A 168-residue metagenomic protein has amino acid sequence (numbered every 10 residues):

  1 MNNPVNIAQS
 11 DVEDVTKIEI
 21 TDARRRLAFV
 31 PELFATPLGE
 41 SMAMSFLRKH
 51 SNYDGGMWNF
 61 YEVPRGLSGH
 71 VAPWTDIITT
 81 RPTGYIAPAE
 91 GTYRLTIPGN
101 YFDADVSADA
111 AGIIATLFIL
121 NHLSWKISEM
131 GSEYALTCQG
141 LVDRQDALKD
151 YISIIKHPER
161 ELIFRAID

Functional and structural regions predicted by a protein language model:
M1-S51, S132-D168: N-terminal domain-onset segments
N2-N6, N52, N59, N100 (+1 more regions): Detector for Asparagine
N3-K17, P64-T92, L120-A135: Generic hydrophobic segment detector
I7-D14, R26-L27, W58, D109-L120: Aromatic-enriched hydrophobic runs in primary sequence
E32-A89: Amphipathic, interaction-prone secondary-structure segments
A87-D168: Polybasic, proline/glycine-rich intrinsically disordered low-complexity segments
